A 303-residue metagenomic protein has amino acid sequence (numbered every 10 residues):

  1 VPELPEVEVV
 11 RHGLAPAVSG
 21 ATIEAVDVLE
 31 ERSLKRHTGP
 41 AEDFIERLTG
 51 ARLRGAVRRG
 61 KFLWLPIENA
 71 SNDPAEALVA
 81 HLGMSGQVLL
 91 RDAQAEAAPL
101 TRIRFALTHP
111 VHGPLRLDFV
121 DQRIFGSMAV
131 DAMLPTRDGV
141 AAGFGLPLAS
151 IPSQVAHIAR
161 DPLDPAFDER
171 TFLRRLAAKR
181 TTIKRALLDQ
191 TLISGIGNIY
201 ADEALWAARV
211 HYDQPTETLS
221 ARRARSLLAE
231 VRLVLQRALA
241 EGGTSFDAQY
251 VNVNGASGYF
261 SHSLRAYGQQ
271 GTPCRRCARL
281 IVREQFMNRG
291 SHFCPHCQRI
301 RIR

Functional and structural regions predicted by a protein language model:
V1-L4, P162, A166, S220-L228: Generic detection of long, well-ordered alpha-helical segments
V1-V130: Surface-exposed binding/hinge segments that line and control ligand-binding clefts or catalytic entry sites
G13-P16, V28, A149-P152, G243-F246: Short acidic/polar alpha-helix capping motifs at helix-coil junctions
I23-F44, V57, D73-A75, T171-R303: Basic, nucleic-acid-binding surfaces and adjacent catalytic neighborhoods in DNA/RNA-processing proteins
A51-G55, A106-P110, T136-G139, L146-L148 (+3 more regions): Short, surface-exposed, polar/charged, turn-prone segments marking secondary-structure boundaries
D73-P74, L78-G195, Y200-A207, P215: Phosphate/anion-contacting hairpin/loop surfaces
